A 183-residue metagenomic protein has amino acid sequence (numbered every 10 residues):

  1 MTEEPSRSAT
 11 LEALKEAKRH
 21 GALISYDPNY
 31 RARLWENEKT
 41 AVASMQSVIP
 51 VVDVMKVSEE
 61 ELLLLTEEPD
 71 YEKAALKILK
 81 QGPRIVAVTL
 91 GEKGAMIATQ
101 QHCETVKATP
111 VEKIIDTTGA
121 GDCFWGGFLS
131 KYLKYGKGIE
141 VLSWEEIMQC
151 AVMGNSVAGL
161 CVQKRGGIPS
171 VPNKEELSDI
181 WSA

Functional and structural regions predicted by a protein language model:
M1-K77, P83-R84, K93-G94: Conserved beta-alpha-beta core of the PfkB/ribokinase-like small-molecule kinase fold
K15-E16, E67-A183: Conserved phosphate-binding/catalytic region of the ribokinase-like
